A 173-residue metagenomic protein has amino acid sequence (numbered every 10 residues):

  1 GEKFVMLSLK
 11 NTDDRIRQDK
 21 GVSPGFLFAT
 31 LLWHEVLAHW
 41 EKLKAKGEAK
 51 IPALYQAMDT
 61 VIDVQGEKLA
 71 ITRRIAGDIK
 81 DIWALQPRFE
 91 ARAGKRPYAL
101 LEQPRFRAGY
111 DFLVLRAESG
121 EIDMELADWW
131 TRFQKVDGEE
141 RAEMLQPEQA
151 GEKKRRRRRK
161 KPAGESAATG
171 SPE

Functional and structural regions predicted by a protein language model:
G1-L145: Conserved, hydrophobic alpha-helical core segments of structured domains
E148-T169: Arginine-glycine-rich low-complexity intrinsically disordered regions
S171-E173: Intrinsically disordered, low-complexity, charged terminal tails and linkers of eukaryotic nucleolar
